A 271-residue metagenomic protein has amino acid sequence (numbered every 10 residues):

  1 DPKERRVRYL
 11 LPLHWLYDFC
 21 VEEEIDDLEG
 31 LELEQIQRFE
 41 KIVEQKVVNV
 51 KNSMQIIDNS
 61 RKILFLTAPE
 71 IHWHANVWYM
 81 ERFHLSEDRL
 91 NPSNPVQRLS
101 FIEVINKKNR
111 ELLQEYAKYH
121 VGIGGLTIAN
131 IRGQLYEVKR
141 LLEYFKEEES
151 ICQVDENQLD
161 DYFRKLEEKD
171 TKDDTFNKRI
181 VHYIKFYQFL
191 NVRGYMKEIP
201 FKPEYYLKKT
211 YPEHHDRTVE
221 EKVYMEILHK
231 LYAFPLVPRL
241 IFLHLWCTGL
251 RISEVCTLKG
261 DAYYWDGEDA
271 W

Functional and structural regions predicted by a protein language model:
D1-I199, K230-A233, L243: Charge-rich, intrinsically disordered N-terminal extensions that act as flexible nucleic-acid engagement or regulatory
I131, I241-F242, S253-L258: Alpha-helix N-cap/helix-start motif at helix boundaries, enriched for small hydrophobics
E204: Catalytic "initiation/cleavage/transfer" segments centered on a nucleophilic residue and adjacent nucleic-acid-engaging
K208-E226: DNA breakage-rejoining catalytic core of tyrosine-based enzymes
K222-I252: Basic, Lys/Arg- and aromatic-enriched nucleic-acid-binding interface segment
L258-W271: Conserved tyrosine-mediated DNA breakage-rejoining catalytic core shared by Y-recombinases
